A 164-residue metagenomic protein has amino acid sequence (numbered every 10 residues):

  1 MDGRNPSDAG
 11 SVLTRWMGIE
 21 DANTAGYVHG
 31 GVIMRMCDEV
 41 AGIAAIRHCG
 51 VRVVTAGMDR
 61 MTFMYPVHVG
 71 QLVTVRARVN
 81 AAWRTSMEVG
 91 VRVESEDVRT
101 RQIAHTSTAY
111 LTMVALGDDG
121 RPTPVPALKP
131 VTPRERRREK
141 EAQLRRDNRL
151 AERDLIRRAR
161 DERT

Functional and structural regions predicted by a protein language model:
M1-D2, M17: Membrane engagement elements in two modes
D2-G3, S7-V12, H68-L72, N80-T164: HotDog/MaoC-like acyl-thioester-processing domains
E20-R35: A conserved, well-ordered hydrophobic junction motif at loop->secondary-structure transitions
V32-G50: Active-site helix/loop of acyl-thioester processing domains in fatty-acid/polyketide metabolism, spanning hotdog-fold
M58-M61: Short alpha-helix capping/helix-loop boundary micro-motifs
